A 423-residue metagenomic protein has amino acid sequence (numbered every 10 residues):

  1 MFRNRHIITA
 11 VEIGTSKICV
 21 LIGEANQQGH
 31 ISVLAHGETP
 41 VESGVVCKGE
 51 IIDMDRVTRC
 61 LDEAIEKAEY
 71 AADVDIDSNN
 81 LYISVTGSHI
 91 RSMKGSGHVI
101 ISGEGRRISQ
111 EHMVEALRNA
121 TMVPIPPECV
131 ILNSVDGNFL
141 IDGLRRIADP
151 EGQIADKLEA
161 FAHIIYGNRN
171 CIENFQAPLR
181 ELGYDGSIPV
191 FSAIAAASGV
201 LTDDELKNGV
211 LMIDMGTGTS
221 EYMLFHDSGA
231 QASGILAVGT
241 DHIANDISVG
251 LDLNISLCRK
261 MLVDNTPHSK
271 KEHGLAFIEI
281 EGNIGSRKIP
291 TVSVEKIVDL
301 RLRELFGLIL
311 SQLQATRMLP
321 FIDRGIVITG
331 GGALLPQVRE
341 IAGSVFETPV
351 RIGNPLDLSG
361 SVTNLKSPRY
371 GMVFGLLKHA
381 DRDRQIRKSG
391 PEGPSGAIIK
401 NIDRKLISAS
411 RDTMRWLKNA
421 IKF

Functional and structural regions predicted by a protein language model:
M1-K17, L21-M212, T240, N254-K260 (+3 more regions): Nucleotide/phosphate-binding catalytic cleft detector across ATP-hydrolyzing and phosphate-transferring enzymes
S16-K17, G167, T266-S269, F321-V345: Glycine-rich phosphate-binding loops at beta-strand->alpha-helix junctions
L182, L251, V345-F346: Short, structured coil segments at secondary-structure junctions
N208-V249: Glycine-rich phosphate-binding loop of actin/hexokinase-like ATP-binding domains
Q231-A232, N245, P290-S293, D323-R324 (+2 more regions): Short beta-alpha connecting loops at secondary-structure transitions that line or flank enzyme active sites
N245, K296, L300-G307, S311 (+5 more regions): Feature representing long, continuous alpha-helical segments
Q312-P320, R324-A333, V345, R351-K366: Hydrophobic alpha-helical bundle architecture
R351-K400: Glycine-rich phosphate-binding/hydrolytic loop that grips phosphoryl groups
